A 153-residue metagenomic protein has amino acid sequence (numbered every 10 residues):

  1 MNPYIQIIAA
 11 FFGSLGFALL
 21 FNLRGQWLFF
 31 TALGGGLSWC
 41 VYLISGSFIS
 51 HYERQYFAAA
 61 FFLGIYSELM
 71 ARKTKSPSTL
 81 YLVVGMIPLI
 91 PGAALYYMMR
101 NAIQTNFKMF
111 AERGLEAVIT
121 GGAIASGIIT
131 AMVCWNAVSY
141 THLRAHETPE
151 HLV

Functional and structural regions predicted by a protein language model:
M1-A9, Y52-A60: Structural signature of hydrophobic alpha-helical transmembrane segments
M1-P3, L20-F30, S50-Y52: Short, amphipathic, aromatic/basic-enriched membrane-interface segments that mark the entry/exit of transmembrane
I7-G16, G35-G36, F61-I65, S78-N106: Pore- and pathway-forming membrane helices of multi-pass small-molecule/ion transporters and channels
A9-S14, F30, G34, S38 (+8 more regions): Alpha-helical transmembrane segments in multi-pass membrane proteins
F11-L23, W39-S50: Short juxtamembrane and helix-loop transition motifs at transmembrane-helix boundaries in membrane proteins
G13-L23, S67-P77, W135-N136: C-terminal ends of transmembrane helices
M99-A102, K108-A137: C-terminal binding/interaction regions
T141-E150: Conserved small/polar residues in nucleotide/adenosyl-binding loops
